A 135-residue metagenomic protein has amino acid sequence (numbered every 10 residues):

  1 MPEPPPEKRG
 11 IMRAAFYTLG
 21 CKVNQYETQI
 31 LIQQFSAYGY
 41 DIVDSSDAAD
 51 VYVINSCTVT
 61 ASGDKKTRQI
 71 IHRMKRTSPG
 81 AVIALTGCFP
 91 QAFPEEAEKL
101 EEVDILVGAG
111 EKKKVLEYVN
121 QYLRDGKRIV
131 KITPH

Functional and structural regions predicted by a protein language model:
P2-H135: Proteins enriched for Cys/Gly/acidic motifs involved in redox and nucleic-acid/cofactor modification
